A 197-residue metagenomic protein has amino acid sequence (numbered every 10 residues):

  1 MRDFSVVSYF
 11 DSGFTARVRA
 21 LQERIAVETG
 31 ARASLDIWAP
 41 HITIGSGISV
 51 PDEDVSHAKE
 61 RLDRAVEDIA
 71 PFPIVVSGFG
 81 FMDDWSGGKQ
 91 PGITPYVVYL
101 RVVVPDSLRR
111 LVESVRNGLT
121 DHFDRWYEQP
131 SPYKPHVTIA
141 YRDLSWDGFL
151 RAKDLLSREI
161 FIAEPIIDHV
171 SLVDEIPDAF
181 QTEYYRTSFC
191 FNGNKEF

Functional and structural regions predicted by a protein language model:
M1-V75, F81-G88, P105-A163, A179-F197: Basic, often amphipathic N-terminal segments
V6, V98-R101: Generic recognition of long tandem-repeat/solenoid scaffolds
W85-Y99: Short, basic/glycine-rich phosphate-binding loops at helix/coil junctions that contact nucleotide phosphates
R158-D174: Short, flexible loop segments at boundaries between secondary-structure elements
